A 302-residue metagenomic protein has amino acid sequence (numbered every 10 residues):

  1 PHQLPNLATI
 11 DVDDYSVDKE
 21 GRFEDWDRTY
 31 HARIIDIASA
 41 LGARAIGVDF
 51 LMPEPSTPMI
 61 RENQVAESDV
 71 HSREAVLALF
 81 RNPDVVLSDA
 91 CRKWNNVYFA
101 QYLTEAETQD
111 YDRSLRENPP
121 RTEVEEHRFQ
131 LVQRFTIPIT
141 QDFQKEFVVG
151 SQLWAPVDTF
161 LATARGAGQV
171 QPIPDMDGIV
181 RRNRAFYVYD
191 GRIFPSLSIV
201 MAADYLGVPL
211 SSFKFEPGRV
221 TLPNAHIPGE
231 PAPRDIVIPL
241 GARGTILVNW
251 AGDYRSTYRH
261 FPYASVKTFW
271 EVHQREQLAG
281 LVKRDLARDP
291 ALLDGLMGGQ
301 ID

Functional and structural regions predicted by a protein language model:
P1-D302: Non-transmembrane functional regions of envelope-associated proteins
